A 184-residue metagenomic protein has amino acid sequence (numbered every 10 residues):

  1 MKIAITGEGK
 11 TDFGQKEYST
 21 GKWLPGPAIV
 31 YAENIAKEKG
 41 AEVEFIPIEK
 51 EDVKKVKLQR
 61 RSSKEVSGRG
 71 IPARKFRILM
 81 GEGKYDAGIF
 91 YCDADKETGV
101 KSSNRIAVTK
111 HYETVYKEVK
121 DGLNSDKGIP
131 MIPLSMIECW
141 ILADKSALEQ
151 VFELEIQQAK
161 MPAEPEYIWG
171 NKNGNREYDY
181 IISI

Functional and structural regions predicted by a protein language model:
M1-A4: Extreme N-terminal starter segment of soluble prokaryotic enzymes
T6-E8, Y91: Short hydrophobic segments within beta-strands
F13-I184: C-terminal accessory helical subdomains adjacent to catalytic cores in phosphodiester- and nucleotide-handling enzymes
